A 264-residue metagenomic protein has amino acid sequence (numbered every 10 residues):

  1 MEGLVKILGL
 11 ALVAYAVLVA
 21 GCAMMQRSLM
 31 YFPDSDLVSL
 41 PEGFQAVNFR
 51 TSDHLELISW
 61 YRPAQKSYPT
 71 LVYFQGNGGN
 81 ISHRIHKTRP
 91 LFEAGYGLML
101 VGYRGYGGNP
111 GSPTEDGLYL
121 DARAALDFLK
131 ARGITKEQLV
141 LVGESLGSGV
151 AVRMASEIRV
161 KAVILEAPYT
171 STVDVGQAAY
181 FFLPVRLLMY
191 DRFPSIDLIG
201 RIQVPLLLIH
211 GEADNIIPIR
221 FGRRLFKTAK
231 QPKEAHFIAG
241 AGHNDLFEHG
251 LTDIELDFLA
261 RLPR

Functional and structural regions predicted by a protein language model:
G3, I7-R50: An N-terminal hydrophobic leader/cap segment in hydrolases
S52-F128, R132, E137, E144 (+2 more regions): Membrane-embedded segments
K87, S195, V204, P218-K227: Short alpha-helix in the alpha/beta-hydrolase fold that links the catalytic acid
F128-R132, E137-F182: Primarily recognizes the serine-hydrolase "nucleophile elbow" in alpha/beta-hydrolase and SGNH/GDSL folds
R201-Q203, L208-H210, D214: Short beta-strand/loop motif that positions the catalytic acidic residue of the alpha/beta-hydrolase fold
E212-I217, H243-D245: Acidic catalytic loop of the alpha/beta-hydrolase fold
R223-N244: Catalytic histidine neighborhood in serine/cysteine hydrolases with alpha/beta-hydrolase-type architecture
L246-A260: Post-His helix in hydrolase/transferase enzymes
